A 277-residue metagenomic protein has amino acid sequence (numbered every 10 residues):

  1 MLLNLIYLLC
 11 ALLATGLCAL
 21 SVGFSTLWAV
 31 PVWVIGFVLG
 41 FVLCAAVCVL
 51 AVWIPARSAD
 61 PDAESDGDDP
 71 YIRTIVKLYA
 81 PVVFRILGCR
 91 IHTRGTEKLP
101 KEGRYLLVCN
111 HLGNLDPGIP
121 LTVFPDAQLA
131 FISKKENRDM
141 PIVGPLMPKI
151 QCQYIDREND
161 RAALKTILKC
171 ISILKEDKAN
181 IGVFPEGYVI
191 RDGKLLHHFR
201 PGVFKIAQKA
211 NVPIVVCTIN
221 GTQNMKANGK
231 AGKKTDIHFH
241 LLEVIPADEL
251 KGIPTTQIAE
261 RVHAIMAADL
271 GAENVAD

Functional and structural regions predicted by a protein language model:
L2-Y105: Membrane-anchoring hydrophobic helices of lipid-metabolizing enzymes
P55-L78, R85-I86, K101-D160: Catalytic core of membrane glycerolipid acyltransferases/transacylases, capturing the structured, soluble-facing
A63-I72, H92-H111, I142, A162-K169 (+3 more regions): Alpha-helical membrane-embedding segments and immediately adjacent membrane-interface amphipathic helices
I86-G88, D126, M147-K149, E176 (+2 more regions): Short, well-ordered coil/turn elements that cap or connect secondary structure elements
T93, L107, F131, F239-L241: Generic preference for hydrophobic
R94, I132-K134, D156-R157, P185 (+1 more regions): Thr-Gly-centered strand-to-loop micro-motif
L164-D277: Non-catalytic C-terminal accessory region of glycerolipid acyltransferases and related lyso-lipid remodeling enzymes
